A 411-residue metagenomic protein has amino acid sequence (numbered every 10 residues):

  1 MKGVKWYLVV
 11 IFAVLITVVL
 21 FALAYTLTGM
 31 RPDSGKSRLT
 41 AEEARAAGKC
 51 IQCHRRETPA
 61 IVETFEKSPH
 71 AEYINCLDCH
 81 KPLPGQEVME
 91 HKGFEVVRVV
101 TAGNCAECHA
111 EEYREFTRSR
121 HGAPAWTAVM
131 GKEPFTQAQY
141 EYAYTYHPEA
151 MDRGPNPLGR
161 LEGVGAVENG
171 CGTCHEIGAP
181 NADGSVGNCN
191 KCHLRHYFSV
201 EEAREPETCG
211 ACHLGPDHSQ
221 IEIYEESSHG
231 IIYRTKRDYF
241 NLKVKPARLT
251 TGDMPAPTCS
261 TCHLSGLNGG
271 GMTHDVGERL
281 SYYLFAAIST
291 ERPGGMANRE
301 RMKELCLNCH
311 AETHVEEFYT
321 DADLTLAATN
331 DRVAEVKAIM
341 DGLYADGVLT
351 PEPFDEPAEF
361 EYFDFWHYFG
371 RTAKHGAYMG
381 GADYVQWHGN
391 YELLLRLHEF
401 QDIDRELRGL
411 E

Functional and structural regions predicted by a protein language model:
K2-E411: Short sequence/structural segments immediately N-terminal
